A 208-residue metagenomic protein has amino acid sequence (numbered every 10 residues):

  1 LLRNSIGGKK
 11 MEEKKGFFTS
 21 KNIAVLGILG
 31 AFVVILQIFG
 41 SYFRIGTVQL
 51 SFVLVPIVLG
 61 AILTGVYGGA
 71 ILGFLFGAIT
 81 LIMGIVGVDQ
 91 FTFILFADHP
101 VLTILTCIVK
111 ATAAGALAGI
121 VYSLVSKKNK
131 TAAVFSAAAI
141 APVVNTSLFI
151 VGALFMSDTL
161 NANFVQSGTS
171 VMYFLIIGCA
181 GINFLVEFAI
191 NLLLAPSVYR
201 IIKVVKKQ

Functional and structural regions predicted by a protein language model:
L1-G30, S136, A153-S157, S167-Q208: Alpha-helical transmembrane segments and their cytosolic interface
N4-I71: Hydrophobic transmembrane alpha-helices
F18-N22, T47, F91-A97, S126-K128 (+1 more regions): Helix-boundary and loop/linker segments of multi-pass membrane transporters
G27, A31, A70, F74 (+8 more regions): Residue-level signature of the transmembrane alpha-helical core of multi-pass small-molecule transporters
V33, T80, G84, V88 (+5 more regions): Juxtamembrane/transmembrane-helix interface segments of polytopic membrane transporters
V33-Q37, F76, T80, A114 (+4 more regions): Alpha-helical transmembrane segments of multipass membrane proteins
Q37-Q49, F74-A116, I120: Interfacial aromatic-anchored transmembrane helix boundaries in multi-pass membrane proteins
L124-S147: Internal alpha-helical transmembrane segments of multi-pass membrane proteins
